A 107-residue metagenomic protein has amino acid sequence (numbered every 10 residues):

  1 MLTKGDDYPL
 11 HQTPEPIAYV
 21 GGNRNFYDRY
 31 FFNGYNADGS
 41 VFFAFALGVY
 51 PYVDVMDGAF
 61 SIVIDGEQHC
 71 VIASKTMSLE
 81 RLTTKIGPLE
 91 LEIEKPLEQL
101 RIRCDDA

Functional and structural regions predicted by a protein language model:
M1-A107: Targeting-peptide/extracellular-domain and disordered-appendage signature
